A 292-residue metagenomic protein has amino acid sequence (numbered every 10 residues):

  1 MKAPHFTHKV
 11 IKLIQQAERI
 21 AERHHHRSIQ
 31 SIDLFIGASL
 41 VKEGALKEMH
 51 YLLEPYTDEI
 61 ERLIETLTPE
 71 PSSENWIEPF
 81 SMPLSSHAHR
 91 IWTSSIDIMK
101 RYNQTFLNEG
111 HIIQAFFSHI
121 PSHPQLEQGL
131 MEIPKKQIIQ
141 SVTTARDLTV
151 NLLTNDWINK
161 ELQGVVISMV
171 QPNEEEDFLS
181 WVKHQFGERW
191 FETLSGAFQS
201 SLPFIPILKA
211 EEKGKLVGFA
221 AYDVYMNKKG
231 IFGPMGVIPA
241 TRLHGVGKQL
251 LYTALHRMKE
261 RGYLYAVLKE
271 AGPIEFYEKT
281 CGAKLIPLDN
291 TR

Functional and structural regions predicted by a protein language model:
M1-M169, D177-G187, L202-P203, E212-K213: Histone-fold recognition with a strong bias for associated Lys/Arg-rich disordered tails
K183-V237: A conserved beta-strand-loop-helix scaffold within acyl/acetyltransferase catalytic domains
V237, L243-H256: Conserved acetyl-CoA-binding loop-helix of GNAT-fold acetyltransferases
M258-G272: Conserved GNAT acetyl-CoA-binding A-motif
E270-R292: Conserved active-site alpha-helix within GNAT-family acetyltransferase domains
